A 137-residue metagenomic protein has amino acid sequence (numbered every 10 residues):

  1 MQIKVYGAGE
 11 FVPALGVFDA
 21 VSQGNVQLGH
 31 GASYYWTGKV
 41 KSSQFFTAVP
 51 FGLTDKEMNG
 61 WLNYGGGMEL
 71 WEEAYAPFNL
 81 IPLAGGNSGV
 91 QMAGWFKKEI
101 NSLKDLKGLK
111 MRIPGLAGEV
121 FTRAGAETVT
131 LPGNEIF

Functional and structural regions predicted by a protein language model:
M1-K4, E119: Short, polar/charged alpha-helical segment
I3-G7, T130: A structural preference for short, hydrophobic beta-strand core positions in alpha/beta folds
A8-P13: Extracytoplasmic "Venus flytrap"
G16-Q27, A32-G133: Contiguous mixed-secondary-structure segments that line small-molecule binding/active-site clefts of soluble domains
